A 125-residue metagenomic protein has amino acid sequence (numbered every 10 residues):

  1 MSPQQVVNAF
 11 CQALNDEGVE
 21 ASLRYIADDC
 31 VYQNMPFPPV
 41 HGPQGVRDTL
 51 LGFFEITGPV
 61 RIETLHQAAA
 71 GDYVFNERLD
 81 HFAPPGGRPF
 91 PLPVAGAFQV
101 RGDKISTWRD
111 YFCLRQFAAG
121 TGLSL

Functional and structural regions predicted by a protein language model:
S2, D48-L125: A beta-strand edge to alpha-helix "cap/lid" segment located at domain peripheries
P3-Q4, M35: A short, structure-level motif marking secondary-structure boundaries and short turns
Q4-Y25: Short acidic-aromatic low-complexity motifs
A9-Q12, P36, T107: Short, flexible active-site loop motifs that bind/organize anionic cofactors or intermediates
V19-G71: A solvent-exposed, acidic/Ser-Thr-rich amphipathic alpha-helical stretch
